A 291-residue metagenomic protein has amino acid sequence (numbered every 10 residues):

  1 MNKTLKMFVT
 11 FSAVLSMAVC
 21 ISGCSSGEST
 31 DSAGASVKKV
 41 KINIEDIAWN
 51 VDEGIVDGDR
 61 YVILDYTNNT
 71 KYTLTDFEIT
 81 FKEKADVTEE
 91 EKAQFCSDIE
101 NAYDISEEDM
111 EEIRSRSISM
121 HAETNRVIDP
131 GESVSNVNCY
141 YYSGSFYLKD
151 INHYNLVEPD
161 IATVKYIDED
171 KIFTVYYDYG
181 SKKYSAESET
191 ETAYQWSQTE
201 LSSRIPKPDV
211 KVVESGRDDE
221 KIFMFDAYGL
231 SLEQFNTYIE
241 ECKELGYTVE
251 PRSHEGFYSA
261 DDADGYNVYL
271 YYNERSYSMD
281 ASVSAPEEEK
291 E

Functional and structural regions predicted by a protein language model:
V19-G23: C-terminal motif of bacterial Sec signal peptides marking the signal peptidase cleavage site
S25-E28: Bacterial signal peptide processing site
G34-W49, Y184-F223, S284-E291: Compositionally biased P/S/T/G-rich terminal and signal peptide-adjacent segments that lie outside catalytic cores
I55-D57, E83-S106: Short aromatic-acidic-glycine turn motif
D65-T73, D86-V87: Asparagine-centered strand-capping/turn motif at beta-strand->loop junctions
Y72-T80, E90-S97, N236-I239: Short, hydrophobic/aromatic beta-strand segments
A102-K171: Short, solvent-exposed, Trp/other aromatic-anchored flexible loops in extracytoplasmic proteins
K211-N273: A cross-family detector of function-defining hotspots
